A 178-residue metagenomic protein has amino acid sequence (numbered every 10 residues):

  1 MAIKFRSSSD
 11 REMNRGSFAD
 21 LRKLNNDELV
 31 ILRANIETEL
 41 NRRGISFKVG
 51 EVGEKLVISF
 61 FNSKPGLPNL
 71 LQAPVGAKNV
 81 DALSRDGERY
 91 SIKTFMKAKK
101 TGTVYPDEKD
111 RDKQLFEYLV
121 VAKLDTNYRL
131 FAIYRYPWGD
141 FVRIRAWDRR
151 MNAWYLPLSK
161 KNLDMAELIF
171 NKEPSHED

Functional and structural regions predicted by a protein language model:
M1-D178: Nucleic-acid endonuclease domains
